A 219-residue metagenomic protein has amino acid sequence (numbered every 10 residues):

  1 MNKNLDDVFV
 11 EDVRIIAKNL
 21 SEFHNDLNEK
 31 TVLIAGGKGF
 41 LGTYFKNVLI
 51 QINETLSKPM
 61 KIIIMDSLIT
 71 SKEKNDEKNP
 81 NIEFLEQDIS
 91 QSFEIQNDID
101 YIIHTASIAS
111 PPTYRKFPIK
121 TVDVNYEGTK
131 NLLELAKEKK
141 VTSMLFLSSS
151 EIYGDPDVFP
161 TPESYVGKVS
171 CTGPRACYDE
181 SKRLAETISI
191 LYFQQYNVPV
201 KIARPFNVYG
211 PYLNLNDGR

Functional and structural regions predicted by a protein language model:
M1-Y101: N-terminal Rossmann/SDR dinucleotide-binding element
A35, M65, I102-I108, M144-S150 (+1 more regions): SDR active-site strand-loop-helix element
I62, F84, T121, M144 (+1 more regions): Hydrophobic/aromatic anchor residues within beta-strands of the central parallel beta-sheet of Rossmann-like
N75, P112-I119, D155-F159, N214-L215: Conserved catalytic-core motifs of eukaryotic protein kinase domains, centered on the activation segment
I89-V124, E138: NAD(P)H-binding glycine-rich loop region in Rossmannoid oxidoreductase-like domains and their noncatalytic homologs
Y101, F117-N131, T172, A176 (+1 more regions): Glycine-rich NAD(P)-binding loop of the Rossmann-fold in SDR/ketoreductase-type enzymes
H104, K130-R175: Conserved Rossmann-fold NAD(P)-dependent oxidoreductase catalytic core, especially the SDR/UDP-sugar
D155-Y165, C177, T187-R219: NAD(P)-dependent short-chain dehydrogenase/reductase
